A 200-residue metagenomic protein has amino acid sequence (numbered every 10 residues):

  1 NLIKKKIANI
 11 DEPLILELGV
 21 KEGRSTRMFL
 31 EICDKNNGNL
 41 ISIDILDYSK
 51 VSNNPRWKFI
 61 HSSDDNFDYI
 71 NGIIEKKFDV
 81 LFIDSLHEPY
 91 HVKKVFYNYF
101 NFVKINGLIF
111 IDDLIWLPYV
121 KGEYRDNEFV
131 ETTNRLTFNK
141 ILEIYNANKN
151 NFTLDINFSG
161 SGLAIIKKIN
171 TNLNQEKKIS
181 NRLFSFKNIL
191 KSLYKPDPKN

Functional and structural regions predicted by a protein language model:
N1-F82, L86-N200: A short alpha-helical cap/connector motif
